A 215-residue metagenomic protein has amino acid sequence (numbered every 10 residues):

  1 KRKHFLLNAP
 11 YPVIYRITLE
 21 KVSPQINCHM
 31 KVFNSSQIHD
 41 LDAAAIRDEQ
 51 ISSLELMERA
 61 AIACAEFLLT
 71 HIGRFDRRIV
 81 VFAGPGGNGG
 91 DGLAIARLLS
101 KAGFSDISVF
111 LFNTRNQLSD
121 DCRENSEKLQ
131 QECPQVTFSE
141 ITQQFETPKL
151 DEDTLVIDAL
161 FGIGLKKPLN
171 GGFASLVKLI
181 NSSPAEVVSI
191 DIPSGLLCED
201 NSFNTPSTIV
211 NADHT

Functional and structural regions predicted by a protein language model:
R2-H4: Cationic, low-complexity basic patches in intrinsically disordered or flexible, solvent-exposed regions
I17-H29: Short, Lys/Arg-enriched N-terminal segments with co-localized hydrophobic residues within the first ~10-30 amino acids
H29-F33, G73-T215: Glycine-rich phosphate/dinucleotide-binding loop and adjoining beta-alpha-beta core of small-molecule
H29-I72: Positively charged, low-complexity intrinsically disordered leader regions
